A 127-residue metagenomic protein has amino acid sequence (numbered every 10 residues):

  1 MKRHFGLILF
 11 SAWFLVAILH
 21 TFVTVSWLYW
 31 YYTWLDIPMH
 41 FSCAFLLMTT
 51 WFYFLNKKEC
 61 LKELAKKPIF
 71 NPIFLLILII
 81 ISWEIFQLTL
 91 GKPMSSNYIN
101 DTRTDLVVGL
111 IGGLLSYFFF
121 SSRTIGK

Functional and structural regions predicted by a protein language model:
M1-K127: Bulky hydrophobic segments
